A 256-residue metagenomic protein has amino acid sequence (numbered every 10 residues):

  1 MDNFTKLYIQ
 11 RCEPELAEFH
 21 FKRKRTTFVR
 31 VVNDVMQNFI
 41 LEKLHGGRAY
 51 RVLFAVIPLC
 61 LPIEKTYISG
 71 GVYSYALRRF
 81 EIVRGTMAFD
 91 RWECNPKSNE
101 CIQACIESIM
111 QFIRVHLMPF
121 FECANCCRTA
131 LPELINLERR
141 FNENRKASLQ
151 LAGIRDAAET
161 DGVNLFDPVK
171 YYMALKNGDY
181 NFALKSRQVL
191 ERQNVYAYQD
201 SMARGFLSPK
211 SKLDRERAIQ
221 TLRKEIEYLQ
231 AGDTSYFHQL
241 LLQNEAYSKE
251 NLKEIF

Functional and structural regions predicted by a protein language model:
M1-F4, R30-F256: Intrinsically disordered, low-complexity regulatory regions enriched in serine/threonine/proline and acidic residues
D2-R23: Amphipathic alpha-helical segments
F21-K24, H45-G47: Short, ordered beta-strand-loop transition motifs
R23, T27-V31: Generic recognition of long tandem-repeat/solenoid scaffolds
